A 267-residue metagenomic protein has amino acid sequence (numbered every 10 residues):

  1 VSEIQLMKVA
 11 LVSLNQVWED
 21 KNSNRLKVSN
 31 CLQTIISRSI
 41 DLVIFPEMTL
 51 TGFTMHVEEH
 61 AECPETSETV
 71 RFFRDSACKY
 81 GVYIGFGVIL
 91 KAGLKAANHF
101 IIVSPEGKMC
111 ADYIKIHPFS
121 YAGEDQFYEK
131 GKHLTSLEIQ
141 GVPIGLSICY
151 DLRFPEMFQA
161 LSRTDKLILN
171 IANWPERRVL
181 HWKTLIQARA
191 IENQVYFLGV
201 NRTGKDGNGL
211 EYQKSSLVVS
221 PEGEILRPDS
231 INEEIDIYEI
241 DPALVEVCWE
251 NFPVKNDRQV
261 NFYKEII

Functional and structural regions predicted by a protein language model:
I4-L11: Extreme N-terminal starter segment of soluble prokaryotic enzymes
K21-N22, L26, N30-E106, D112 (+2 more regions): Cys-nucleophile CN-hydrolase/nitrilase-fold catalytic domain and related Cys-dependent amidase chemistry that acts on
T51, E58, I101, Y113-F119 (+2 more regions): Short beta->alpha transition motifs characteristic of CBS
E62, K91-R163, R177-T184, Y212 (+2 more regions): Active-site catalytic loop in hydrolytic enzyme cores
S67-G85, R153-D236: CN hydrolase (nitrilase-like) catalytic-core segments centered on the catalytic cysteine and neighboring Lys/Glu
F86-V88, H99-I102, T135, S216-V218 (+1 more regions): Short beta-strand scaffold segments in enzyme catalytic cores
A243-I267: A short C-terminal boundary segment appended to hydrolase-like catalytic domains
